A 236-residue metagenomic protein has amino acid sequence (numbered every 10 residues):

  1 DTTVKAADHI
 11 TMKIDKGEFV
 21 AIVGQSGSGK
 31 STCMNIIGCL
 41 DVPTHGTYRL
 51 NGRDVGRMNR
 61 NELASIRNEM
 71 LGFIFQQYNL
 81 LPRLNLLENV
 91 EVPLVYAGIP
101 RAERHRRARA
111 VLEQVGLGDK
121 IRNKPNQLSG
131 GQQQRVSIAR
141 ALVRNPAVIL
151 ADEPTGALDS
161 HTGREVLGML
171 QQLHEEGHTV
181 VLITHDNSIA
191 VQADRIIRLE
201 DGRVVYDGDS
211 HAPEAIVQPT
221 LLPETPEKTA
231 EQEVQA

Functional and structural regions predicted by a protein language model:
D1-L199: ABC family nucleotide-binding domain
R203-T229: Conserved beta-strand-loop-alpha-helix hinge in the C-terminal portion of ABC ATPase nucleotide-binding domains
K228-A236: Long, low-complexity, intrinsically disordered segments
